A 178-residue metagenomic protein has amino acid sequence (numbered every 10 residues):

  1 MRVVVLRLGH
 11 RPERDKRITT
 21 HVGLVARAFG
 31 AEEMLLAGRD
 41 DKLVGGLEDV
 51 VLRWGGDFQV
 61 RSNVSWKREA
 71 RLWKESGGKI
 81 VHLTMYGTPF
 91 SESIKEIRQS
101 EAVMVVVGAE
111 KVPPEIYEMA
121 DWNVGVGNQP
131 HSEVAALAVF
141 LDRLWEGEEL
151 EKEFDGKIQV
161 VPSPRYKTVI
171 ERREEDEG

Functional and structural regions predicted by a protein language model:
M1-D15: Mobile, glycine- and charge-enriched loop segments and immediately flanking short secondary-structure elements within
M1-R2, E153-G178: SAM-dependent methyltransferases
R14-G30: Histidine-anchored nucleotide/phosphate-binding helix
G30, S76, M119-A120: Short, structured coil segments at secondary-structure junctions
E32-R39: Short internal beta-strands
M34, I80, N123-G125: Short, well-ordered beta-strand core segments
V44-P114, E149: S-adenosyl-L-methionine/SAH cofactor-binding core of RNA-modifying enzymes
I116-P164: Structured adenosyl-cofactor binding patch, chiefly the S-adenosyl-L-methionine
